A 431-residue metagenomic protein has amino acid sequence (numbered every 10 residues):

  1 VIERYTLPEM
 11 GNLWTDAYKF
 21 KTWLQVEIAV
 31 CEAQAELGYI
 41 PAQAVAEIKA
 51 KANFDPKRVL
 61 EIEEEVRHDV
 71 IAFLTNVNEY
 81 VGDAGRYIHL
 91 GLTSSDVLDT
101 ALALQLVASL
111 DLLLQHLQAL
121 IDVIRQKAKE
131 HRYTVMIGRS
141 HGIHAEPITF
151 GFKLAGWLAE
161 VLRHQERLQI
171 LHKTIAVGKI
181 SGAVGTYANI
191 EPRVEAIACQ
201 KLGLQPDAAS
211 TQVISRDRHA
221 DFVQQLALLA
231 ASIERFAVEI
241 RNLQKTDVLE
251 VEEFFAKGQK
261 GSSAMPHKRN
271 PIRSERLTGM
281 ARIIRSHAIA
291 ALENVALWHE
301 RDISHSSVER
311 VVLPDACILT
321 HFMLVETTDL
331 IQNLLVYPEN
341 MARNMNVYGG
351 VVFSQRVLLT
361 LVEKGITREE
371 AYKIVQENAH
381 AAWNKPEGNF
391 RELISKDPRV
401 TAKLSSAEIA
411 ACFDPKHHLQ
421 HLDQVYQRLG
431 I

Functional and structural regions predicted by a protein language model:
V1-T22, I62-V66, D83, M265-I431: Glycine-rich cofactor/substrate-binding loops
V1-Y187, E191-I197, P206, Q259-S262 (+2 more regions): A helix-coil-helix interface module used to build multimeric assemblies and to scaffold catalytic/cofactor sites
V30-A33, L113, L117-L120, I124-K127 (+12 more regions): Amphipathic alpha-helices that form helix-helix packing interfaces
E32, Q105-L117, L226-R235, I240 (+1 more regions): Alpha-helical support elements that line or immediately flank enzyme active sites and cofactor-binding pockets
I40, V45, V248-L249, T367: Conserved hydrophobic residue
F152, A220-L228, R356-K364: Short, well-ordered beta-strand elements within core beta-sheets of diverse protein domains
H164, V213-H305, R310: Glycine-rich anion/phosphate-binding loop at the beta-strand->alpha-helix junction
E195-Q212, R216: Active-site-adjacent "gating/activation" loops or surface patches in catalytic cores
